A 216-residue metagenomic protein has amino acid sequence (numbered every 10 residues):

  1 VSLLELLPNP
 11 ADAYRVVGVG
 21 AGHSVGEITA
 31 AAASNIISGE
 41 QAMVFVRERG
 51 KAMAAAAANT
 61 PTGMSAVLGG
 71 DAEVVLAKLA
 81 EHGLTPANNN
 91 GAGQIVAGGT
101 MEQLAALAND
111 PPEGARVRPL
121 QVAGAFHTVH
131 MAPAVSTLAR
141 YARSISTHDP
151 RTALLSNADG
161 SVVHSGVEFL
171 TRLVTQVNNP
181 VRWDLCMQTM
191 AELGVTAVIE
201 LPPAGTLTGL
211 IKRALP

Functional and structural regions predicted by a protein language model:
S2-E5, A11-G20, T175-P216: Flexible, low-complexity segments
L3, Y14, A33-P180: Alpha/beta catalytic cores of group-transfer enzymes, especially the acyltransferase/condensing modules of polyketide
G18-G26, A30, S38: Gly/Ala-rich beta-loop-alpha elbow adjacent to hydrolase catalytic centers
V25, T100, L201-P203: Glycine-rich beta-strand-to-loop/alpha-helix junction loops that act as flexible
E27-I28, L104, S161-V163, G205-T208: Short, active-site-adjacent cap segments at secondary-structure transitions
